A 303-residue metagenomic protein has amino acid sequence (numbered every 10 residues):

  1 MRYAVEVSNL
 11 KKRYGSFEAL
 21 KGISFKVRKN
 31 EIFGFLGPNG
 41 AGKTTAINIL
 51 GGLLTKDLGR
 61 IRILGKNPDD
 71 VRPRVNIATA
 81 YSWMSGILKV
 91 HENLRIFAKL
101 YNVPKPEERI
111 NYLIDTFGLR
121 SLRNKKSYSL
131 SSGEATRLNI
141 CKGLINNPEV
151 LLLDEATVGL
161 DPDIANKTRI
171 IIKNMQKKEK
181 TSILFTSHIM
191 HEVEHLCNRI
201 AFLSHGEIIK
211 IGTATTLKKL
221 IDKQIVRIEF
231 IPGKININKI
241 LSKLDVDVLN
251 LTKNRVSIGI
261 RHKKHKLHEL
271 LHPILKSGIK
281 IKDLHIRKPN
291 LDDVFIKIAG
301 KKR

Functional and structural regions predicted by a protein language model:
G59-P73: Conserved ABC transporter NBD signature motif
R95, K99, K105-L122: Conserved ABC ATPase "signature" region
K126-G133: Conserved ABC ATPase signature
N147: Conserved catalytic motifs of ABC-family nucleotide-binding domains
L151-E155: Catalytic Walker B motif of ABC-type/P-loop ATPase nucleotide-binding domains
I170-R261: ABC transporter nucleotide-binding domain
